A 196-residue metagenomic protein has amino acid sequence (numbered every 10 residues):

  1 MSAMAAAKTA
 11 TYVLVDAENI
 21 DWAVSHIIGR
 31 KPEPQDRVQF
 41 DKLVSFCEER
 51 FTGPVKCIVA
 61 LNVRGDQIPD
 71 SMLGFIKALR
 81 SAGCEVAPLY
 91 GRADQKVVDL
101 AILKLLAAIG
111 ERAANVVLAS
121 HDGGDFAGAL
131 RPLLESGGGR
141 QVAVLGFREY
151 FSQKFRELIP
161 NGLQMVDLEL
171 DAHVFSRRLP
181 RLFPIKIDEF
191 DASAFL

Functional and structural regions predicted by a protein language model:
S2-D94: Domain-level signal for Mg2+-assisted phosphodiester chemistry and nucleotide/NA-binding surfaces in nucleic-acid
Q67-L196: Nuclease catalytic cores that cleave nucleic-acid phosphodiester bonds, predominantly acidic two-metal-ion
